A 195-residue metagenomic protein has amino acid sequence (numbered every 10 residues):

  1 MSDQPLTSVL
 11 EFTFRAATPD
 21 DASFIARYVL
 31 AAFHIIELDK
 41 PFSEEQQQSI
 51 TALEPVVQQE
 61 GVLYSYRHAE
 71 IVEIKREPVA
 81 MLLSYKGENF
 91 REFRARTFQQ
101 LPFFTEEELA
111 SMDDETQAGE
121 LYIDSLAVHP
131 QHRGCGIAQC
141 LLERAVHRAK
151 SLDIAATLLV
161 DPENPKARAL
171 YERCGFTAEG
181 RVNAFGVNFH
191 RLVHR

Functional and structural regions predicted by a protein language model:
M1-D20, K40, R195: Conserved N-terminal entry element of GNAT/NAT acetyltransferase domains
H34-V57, R67-H68, P102-F104: Conserved GNAT-fold acetyl-CoA-binding loop/helix
V57-I71, E88-E92, Y122: A short helix-loop-beta-strand connector motif used in the catalytic cores of GNAT acetyltransferases and, in some
I71, E77-K86, Y122, A127: Conserved beta-strand in the GNAT
K86-S125: Conserved acyl-donor/pantetheine-binding loop and adjacent beta-alpha core of acyl/acetyltransferases and related
S111-T116, H129, C140-A155: Conserved acyl-CoA
G119-L121, R133, A149-D161: Conserved GNAT acetyl-CoA-binding A-motif
G134-H147, A169-R173: Conserved acetyl-CoA-binding loop-helix of GNAT-fold acetyltransferases
